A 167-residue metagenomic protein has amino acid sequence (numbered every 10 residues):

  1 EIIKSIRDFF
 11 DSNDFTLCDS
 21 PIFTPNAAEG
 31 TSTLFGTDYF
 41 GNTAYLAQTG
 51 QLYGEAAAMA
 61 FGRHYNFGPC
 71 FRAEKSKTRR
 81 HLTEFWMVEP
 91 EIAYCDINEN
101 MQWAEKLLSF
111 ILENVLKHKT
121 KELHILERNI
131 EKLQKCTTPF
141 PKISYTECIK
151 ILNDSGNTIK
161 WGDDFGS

Functional and structural regions predicted by a protein language model:
E1-A93: Class II aminoacyl-tRNA synthetase-like tRNA-binding/catalytic domains
I2-I6, N100-A104, S144: Hydrophobic (often cysteine-bearing) scaffold residues that line and stabilize catalytic clefts of nucleotide/cofactor
S20, A27-L34, K106-S167: Metal-assisted phosphate- and nucleotidyl-transfer catalytic regions
Y53-A56, T83, N100-K106, E122-R128: Low-complexity, flexible helical/coil segments
A56, K77, N98-N100, N153: Short acidic, gly/pro-rich beta-turn/loop elements at beta-sheet edges and active-site/ligand-binding grooves
F61, V88, D96-K117: His/Asp/Glu-rich mid-to-C-terminal helical/loop segments that flank catalytic regions of hydrolases
A93-M101, T137-P141: Generic alpha-helical structural element
